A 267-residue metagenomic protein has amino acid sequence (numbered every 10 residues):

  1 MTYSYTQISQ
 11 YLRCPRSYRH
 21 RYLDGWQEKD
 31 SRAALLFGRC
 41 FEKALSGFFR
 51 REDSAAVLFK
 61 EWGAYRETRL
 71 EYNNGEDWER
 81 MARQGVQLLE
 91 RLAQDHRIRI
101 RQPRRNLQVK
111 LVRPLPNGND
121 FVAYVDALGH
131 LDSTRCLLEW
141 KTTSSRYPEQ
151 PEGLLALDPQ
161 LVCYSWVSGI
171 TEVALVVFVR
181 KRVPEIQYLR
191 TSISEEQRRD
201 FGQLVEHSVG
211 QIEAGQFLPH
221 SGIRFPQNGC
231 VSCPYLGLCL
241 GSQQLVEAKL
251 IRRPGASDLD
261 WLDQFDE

Functional and structural regions predicted by a protein language model:
I8-D53, V109, S232-Y235: Nuclease catalytic cores
Y11-R19, E52-R69, G169-K181: Short, compositionally biased low-complexity segments
P15-E28, G63-L70, L137, S145-R146 (+1 more regions): Short amphipathic alpha-helical segments and their helix-coil junctions
D24, K141-S144, V179, R190: A short beta-strand motif that forms part of the nucleic acid-binding face of small beta-barrel RNA-binding folds
A33, F37, M81, L157-Q160 (+1 more regions): Hydrophobic (often cysteine-bearing) scaffold residues that line and stabilize catalytic clefts of nucleotide/cofactor
K43-K110, P114: A non-catalytic, helix-rich entry segment at domain boundaries
K110-C163, S168-I170: Non-catalytic protein-protein interaction segments used by genome-maintenance enzymes to assemble and couple activities
P151-L154, S165-E267: Metal-dependent nuclease catalytic regions and adjoining charged, substrate-binding loops involved in nucleic-acid end
